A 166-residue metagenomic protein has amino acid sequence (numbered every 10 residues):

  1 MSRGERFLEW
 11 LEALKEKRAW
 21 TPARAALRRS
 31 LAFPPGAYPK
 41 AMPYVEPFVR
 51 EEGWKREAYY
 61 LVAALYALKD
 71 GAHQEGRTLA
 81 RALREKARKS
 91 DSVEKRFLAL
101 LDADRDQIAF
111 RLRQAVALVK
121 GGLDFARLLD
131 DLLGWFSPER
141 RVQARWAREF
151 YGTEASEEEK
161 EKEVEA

Functional and structural regions predicted by a protein language model:
E5-A64, K69-A166: Basic, alpha-helical nucleic-acid-binding regions used in initiation and control of genome expression
